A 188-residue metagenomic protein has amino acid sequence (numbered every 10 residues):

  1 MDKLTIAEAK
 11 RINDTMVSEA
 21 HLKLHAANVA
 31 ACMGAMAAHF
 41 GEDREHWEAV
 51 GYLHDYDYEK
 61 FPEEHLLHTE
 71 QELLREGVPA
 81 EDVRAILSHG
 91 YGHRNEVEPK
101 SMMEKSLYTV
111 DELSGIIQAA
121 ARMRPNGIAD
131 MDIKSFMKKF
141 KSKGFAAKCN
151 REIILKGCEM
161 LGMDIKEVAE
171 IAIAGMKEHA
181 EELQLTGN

Functional and structural regions predicted by a protein language model:
M1-F61: Acidic/His-rich, divalent-metal-binding segments that scaffold phosphate/diphosphate chemistry
M1-T5, F61, I128, A146 (+1 more regions): A generic short alpha-helical patch detector that favors 3-5-residue windows in or near N-terminal regions
L4, L24-N28, E64, E81 (+4 more regions): Conserved active-site and cofactor/substrate-binding residues in soluble primary-metabolism enzymes
R11, E98, C149: Residue-level signal for pocket-adjacent positions within structured domains
D14, A27-A30, G34, L67-E70 (+4 more regions): Predominant activation on well-ordered alpha-helical scaffold segments within soluble catalytic domains
V17, I133-K134, F140-N188: C-terminal binding/interaction regions
F40-F145, L155: Divalent metal-dependent catalytic cores for phosphoryl transfer on phosphate-bearing substrates
